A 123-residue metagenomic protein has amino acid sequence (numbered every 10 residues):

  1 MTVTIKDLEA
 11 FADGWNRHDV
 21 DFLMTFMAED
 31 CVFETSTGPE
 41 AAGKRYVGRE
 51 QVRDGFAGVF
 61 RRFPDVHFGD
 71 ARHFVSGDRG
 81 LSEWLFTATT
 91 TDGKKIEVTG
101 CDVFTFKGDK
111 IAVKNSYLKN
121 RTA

Functional and structural regions predicted by a protein language model:
T2-D19: Short, aromatic-enriched amphipathic alpha-helices that serve as compact interaction elements
V3, R53, A57-A123: A beta-strand edge to alpha-helix "cap/lid" segment located at domain peripheries
I5, F22-R72, G77: A solvent-exposed, acidic/Ser-Thr-rich amphipathic alpha-helical stretch
D19, D30, K110: Conserved functional loop/turn residues at catalytic and ligand-binding sites
